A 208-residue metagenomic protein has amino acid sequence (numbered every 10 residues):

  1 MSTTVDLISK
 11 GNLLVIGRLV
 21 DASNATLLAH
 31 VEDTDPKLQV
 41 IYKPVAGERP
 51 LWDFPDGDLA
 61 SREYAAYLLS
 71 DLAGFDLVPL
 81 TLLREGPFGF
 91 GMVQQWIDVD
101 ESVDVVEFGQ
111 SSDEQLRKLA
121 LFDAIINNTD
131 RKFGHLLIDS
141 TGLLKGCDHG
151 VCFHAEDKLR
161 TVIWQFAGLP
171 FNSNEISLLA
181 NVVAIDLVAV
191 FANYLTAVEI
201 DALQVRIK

Functional and structural regions predicted by a protein language model:
T3-T129, F133-G134, S140-H149: Conserved ATP-binding subdomain of kinase catalytic cores across diverse folds
R18, E32, P55, D139-K208: C-terminal catalytic region of ATP-dependent kinase domains
